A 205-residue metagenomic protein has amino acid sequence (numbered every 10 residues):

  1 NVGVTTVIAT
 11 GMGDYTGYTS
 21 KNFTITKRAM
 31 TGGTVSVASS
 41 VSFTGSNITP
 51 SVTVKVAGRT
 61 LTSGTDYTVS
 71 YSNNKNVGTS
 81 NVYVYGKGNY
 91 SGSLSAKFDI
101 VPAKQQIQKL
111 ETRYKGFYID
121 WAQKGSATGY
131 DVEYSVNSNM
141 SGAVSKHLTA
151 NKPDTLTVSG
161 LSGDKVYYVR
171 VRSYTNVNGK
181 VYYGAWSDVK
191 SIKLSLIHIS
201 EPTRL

Functional and structural regions predicted by a protein language model:
N1-T16, K21, R59-S91: Serine/threonine-rich, repeat-prone extracellular segments and beta-strand-based repeat modules of secreted/surface
I25-G32, I100-Q106, K193-L196: Extracellular interdomain linker/stem segments of modular secreted and single-pass surface proteins
K27-R59: Solvent-exposed, low-complexity, repeat-rich "mucin-like" stalks and linkers
K115-S126: Conserved aromatic anchor
D131-G163: Recognizes extended acidic, P/S/T-rich segments that occur within or adjacent to Ig-like beta-sandwich modules
L161-G179: Beta-strand-rich modules
V177-L196: Extracellular fibronectin type III
L194-L205: Residue-level detector of conserved catalytic or cofactor/ligand-binding positions in enzyme active sites
